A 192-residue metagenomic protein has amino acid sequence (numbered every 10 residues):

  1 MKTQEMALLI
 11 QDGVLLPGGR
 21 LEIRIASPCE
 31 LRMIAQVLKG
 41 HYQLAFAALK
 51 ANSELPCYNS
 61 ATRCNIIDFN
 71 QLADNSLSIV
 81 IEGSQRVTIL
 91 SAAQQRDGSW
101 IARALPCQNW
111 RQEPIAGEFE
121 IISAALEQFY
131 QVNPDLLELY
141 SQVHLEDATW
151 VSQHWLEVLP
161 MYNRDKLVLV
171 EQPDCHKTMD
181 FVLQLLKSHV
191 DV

Functional and structural regions predicted by a protein language model:
M1-V192: N-terminal low-complexity, acidic/polar interaction/targeting segments
